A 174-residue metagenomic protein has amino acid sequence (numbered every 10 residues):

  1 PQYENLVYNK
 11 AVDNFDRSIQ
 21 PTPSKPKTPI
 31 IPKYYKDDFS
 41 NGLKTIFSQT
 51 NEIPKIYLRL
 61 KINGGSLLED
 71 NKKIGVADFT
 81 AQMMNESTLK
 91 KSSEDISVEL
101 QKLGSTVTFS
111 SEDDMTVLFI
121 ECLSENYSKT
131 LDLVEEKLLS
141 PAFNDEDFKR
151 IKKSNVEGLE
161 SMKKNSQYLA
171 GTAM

Functional and structural regions predicted by a protein language model:
P1, I46-S48, E52-N85, L89-S140 (+2 more regions): M16 family metallopeptidases and their MPP-like homologs
P1-N63: Proteolytic maturation boundary segments
